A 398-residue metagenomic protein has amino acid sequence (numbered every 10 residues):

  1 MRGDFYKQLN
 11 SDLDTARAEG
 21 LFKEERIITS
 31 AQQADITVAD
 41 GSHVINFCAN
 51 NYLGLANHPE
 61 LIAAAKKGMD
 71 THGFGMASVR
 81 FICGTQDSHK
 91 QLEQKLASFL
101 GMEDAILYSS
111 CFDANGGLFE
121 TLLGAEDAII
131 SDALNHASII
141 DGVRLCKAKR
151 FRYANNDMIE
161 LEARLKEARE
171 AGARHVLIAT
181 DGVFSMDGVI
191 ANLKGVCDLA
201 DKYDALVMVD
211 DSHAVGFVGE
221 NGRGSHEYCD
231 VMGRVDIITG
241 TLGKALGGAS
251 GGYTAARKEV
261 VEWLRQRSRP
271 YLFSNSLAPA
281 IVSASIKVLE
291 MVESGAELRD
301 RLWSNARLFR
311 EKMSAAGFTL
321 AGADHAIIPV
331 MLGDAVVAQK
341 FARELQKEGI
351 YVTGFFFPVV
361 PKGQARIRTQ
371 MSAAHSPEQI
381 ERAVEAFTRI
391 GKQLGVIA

Functional and structural regions predicted by a protein language model:
R2, K7-F74, A205: N-terminal "arm"/small-domain region of PLP-dependent enzymes with the aminotransferase-like
N51, F151, N155-V209: Active-site phosphate-binding strand-loop segment of PLP-dependent enzymes
P59, A63-K67, T71, S98 (+2 more regions): PLP-dependent enzyme catalytic core of the Aspartate aminotransferase-like
A63-C111: Conserved N-terminal alpha-helix of the aminotransferase class I/II PLP-enzyme fold
L118-A137: Conserved PLP-anchoring active-site segment centered on the Schiff-base-forming lysine
A125, L145-K147, Y203, R234: Short, structured coil segments at secondary-structure junctions
Y203-L206, H213, V218-D324, V337: Active-site C-terminal subdomain of aminotransferase-like
D300-F309, S314-G349, V359, G363-Q364 (+1 more regions): Conserved PLP-binding catalytic core of the aspartate aminotransferase-like
